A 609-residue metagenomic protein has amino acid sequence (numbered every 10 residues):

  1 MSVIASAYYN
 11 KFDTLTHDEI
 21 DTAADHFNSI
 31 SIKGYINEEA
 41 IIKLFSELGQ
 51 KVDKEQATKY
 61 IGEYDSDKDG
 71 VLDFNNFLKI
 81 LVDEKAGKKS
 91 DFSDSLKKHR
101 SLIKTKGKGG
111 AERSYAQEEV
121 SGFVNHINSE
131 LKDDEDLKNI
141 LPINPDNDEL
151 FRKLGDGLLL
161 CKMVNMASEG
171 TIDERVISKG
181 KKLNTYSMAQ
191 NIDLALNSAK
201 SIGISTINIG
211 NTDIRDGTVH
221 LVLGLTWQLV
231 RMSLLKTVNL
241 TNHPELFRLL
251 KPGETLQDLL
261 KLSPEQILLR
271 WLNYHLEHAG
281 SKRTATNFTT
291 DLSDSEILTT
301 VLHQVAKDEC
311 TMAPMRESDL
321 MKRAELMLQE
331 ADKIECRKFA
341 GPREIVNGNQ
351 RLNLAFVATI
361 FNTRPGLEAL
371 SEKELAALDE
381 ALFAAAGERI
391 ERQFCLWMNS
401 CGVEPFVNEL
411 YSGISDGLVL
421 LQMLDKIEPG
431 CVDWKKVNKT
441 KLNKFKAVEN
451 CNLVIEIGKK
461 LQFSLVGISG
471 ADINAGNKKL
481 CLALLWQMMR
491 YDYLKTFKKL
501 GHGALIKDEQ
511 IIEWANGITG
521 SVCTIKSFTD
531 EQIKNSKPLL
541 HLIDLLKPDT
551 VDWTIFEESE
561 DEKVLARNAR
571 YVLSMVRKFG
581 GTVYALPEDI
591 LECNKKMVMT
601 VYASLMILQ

Functional and structural regions predicted by a protein language model:
S2-I30, E39-Q609: Alpha-helical coiled-coil scaffolding segments
Y35-N37: Short acidic alpha-helix initiation/capping motifs at coil-to-helix transition points, especially at protein N-termini
